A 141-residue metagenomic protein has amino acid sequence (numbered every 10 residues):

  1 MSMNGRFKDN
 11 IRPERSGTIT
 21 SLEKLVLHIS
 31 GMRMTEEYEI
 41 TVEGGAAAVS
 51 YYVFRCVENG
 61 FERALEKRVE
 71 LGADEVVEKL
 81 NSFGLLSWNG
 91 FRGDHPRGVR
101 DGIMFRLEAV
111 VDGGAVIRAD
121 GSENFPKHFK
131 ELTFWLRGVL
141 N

Functional and structural regions predicted by a protein language model:
S2-E37, L65-E70, S82-N141: Short, well-ordered, aromatic-rich surface patches in folded extracellular/luminal domains
Y38-E58: Short, flexible N-terminal segments of the mature chain
E43-A46, E75-L85: Conserved long hydrophobic alpha-helices within structured protein cores
V53-N81: Acidic, aromatic-enriched beta-alpha/helix-loop junctions
